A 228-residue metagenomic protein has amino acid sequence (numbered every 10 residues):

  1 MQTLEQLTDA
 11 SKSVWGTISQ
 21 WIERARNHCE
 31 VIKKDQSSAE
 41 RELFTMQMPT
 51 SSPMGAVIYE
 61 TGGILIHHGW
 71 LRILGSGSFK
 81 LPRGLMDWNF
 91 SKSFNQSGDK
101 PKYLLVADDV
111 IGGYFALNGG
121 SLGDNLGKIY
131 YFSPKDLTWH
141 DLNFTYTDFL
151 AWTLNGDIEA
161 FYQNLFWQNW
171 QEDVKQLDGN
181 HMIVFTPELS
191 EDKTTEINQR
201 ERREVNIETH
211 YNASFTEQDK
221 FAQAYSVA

Functional and structural regions predicted by a protein language model:
M1-L122, E172-A228: A surface-exposed partner-binding patch
S91-K92, L105-V110, W139-W152, L165-Q171: Low-complexity, flexible helical/coil segments
N125-Y162: Compact, glycine/acidic-enriched structural inserts
F149, T153-P187: Short aromatic loop motif centered on NTY/YTY
